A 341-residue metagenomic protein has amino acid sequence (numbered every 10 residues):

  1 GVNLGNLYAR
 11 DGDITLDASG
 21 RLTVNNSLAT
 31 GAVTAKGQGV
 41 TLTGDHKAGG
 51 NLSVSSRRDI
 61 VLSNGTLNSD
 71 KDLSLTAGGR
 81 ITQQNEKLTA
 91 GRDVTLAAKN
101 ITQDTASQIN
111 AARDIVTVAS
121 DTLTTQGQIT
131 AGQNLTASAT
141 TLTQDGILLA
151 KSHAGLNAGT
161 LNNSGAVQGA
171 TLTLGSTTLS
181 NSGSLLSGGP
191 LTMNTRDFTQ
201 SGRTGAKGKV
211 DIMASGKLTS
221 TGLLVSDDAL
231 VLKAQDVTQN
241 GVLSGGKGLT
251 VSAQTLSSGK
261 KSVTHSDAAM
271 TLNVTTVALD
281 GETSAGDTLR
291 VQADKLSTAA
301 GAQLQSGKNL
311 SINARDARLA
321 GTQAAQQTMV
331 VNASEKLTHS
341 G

Functional and structural regions predicted by a protein language model:
G1-L4, Y8-T15, G20-V24, L28-T34 (+33 more regions): Extracellular beta-strand scaffolds
